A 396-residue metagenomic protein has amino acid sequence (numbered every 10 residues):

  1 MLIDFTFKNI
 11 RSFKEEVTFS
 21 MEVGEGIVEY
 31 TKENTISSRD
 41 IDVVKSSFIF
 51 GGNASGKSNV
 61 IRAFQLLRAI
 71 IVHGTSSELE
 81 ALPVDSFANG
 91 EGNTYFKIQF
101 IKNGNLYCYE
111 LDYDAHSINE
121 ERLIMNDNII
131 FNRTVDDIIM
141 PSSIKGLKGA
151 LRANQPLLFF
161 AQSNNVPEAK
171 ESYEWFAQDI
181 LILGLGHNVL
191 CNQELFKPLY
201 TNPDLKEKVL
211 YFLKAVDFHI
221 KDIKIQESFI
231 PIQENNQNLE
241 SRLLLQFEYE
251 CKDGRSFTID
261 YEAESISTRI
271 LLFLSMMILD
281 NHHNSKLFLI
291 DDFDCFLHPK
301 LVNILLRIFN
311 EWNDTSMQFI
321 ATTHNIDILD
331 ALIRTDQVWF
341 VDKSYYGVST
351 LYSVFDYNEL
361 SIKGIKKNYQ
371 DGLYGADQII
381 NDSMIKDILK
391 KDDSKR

Functional and structural regions predicted by a protein language model:
M1-D4, I304-R396: C-terminal lobe/lid and adjacent interdomain/linker elements of RecA-like ASCE P-loop ATPase modules
M1-L66, K395: Pre-Walker A-like glycine/lysine-rich segment at the N-terminus of P-loop NTPase domains
K8, C191-E262, I379, S383-M384 (+1 more regions): Extended helical coiled-coil dimerization/tether regions that scaffold and oligomerize large DNA-maintenance assemblies
S37-V43, F48, G52, I61-Y109 (+1 more regions): Conserved P-loop NTP-binding catalytic core
S46-F50, Q233-L279, L287, F293-L297: Conserved ABC ATPase signature
G90, K102-N103, L279-H282, E311-T315 (+1 more regions): Conserved catalytic network of the ASCE P-loop NTPase/AAA+ motor domain
C108-I230: Electropositive, glycine-dotted interaction segments that contact anionic polymers or phosphate-rich ligands
H298-N303: Short alpha-helix of the ABC ATPase nucleotide-binding domain corresponding to the H-loop/switch region
